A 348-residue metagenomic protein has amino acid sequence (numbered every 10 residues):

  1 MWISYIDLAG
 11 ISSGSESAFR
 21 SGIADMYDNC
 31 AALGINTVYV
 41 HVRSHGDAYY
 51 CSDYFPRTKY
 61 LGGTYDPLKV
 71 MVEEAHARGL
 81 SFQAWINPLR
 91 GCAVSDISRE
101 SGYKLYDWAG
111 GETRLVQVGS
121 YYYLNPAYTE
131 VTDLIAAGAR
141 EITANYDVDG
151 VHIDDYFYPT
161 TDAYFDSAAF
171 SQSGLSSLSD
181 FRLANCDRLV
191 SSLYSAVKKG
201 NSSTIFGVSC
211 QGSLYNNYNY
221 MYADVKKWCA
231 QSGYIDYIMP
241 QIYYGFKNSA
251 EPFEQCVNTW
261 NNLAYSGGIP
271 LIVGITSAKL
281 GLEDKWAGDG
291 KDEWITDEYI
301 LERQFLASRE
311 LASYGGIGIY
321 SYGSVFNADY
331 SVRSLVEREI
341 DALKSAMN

Functional and structural regions predicted by a protein language model:
M1-I3, V38-V40, F82-I86, V151-I153 (+4 more regions): Hydrophobic faces of well-ordered beta-strands that scaffold small-molecule active sites in alpha/beta enzyme cores
M1-R20, V72, Q83-A84, L89-N145 (+1 more regions): Active-site-adjacent "subsite" loops/lids of carbohydrate-active enzymes
A9-A31, V131-I142, N216-G233, F253 (+1 more regions): Short, acidic/polar
A9-S21, R43-A48, L61-G62, G212-M221 (+4 more regions): Acidic-and-aromatic substrate-binding clefts and catalytic sites of carbohydrate-active enzymes
F19, K69, A109-Q231, Y243-Y244: Polysaccharide-binding and catalytic clefts of secreted carbohydrate-active enzymes
S21-D47, N145-G150, Q231-I238, S308-I317: Catalytic domains of carbohydrate-active enzymes, especially glycoside hydrolases
M26-Y27, S44-R90, S173-G200, P252-F253: Aromatic-lined substrate-binding rim segments of carbohydrate-active enzymes
S232-P252, T259-N348: Substrate-binding cleft of secreted/luminal carbohydrate-active enzymes
